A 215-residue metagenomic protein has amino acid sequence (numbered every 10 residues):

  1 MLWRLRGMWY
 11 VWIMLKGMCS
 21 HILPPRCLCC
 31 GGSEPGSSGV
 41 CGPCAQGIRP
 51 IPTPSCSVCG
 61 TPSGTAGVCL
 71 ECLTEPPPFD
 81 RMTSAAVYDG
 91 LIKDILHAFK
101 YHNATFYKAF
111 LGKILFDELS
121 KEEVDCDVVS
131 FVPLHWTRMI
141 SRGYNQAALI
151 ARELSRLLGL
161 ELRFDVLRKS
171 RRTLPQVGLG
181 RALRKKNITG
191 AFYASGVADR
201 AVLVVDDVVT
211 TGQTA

Functional and structural regions predicted by a protein language model:
M1-A215: Glycine-rich phosphate/pyrophosphate-handling loop used in enzymes and phosphotransfer proteins
